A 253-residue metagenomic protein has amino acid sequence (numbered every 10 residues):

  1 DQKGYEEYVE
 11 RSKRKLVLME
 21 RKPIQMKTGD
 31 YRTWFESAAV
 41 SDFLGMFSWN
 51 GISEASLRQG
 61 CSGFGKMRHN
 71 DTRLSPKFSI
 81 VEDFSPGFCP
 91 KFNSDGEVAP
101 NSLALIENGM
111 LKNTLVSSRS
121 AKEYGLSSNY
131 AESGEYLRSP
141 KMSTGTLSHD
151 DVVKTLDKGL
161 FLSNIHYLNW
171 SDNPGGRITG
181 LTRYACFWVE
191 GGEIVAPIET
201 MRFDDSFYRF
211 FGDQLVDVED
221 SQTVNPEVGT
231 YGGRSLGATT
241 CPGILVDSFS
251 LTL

Functional and structural regions predicted by a protein language model:
D1-I52, V218-V224: Internal alpha/beta scaffold segment
S12, M19, M26, M67-L253: Dual-mode signal for accessory low-complexity, basic/Gly-rich regions
T33, M46-F47, G63-R68, K77-I80: Aspartyl protease catalytic domain
S53-R73: Amphipathic alpha-helical
